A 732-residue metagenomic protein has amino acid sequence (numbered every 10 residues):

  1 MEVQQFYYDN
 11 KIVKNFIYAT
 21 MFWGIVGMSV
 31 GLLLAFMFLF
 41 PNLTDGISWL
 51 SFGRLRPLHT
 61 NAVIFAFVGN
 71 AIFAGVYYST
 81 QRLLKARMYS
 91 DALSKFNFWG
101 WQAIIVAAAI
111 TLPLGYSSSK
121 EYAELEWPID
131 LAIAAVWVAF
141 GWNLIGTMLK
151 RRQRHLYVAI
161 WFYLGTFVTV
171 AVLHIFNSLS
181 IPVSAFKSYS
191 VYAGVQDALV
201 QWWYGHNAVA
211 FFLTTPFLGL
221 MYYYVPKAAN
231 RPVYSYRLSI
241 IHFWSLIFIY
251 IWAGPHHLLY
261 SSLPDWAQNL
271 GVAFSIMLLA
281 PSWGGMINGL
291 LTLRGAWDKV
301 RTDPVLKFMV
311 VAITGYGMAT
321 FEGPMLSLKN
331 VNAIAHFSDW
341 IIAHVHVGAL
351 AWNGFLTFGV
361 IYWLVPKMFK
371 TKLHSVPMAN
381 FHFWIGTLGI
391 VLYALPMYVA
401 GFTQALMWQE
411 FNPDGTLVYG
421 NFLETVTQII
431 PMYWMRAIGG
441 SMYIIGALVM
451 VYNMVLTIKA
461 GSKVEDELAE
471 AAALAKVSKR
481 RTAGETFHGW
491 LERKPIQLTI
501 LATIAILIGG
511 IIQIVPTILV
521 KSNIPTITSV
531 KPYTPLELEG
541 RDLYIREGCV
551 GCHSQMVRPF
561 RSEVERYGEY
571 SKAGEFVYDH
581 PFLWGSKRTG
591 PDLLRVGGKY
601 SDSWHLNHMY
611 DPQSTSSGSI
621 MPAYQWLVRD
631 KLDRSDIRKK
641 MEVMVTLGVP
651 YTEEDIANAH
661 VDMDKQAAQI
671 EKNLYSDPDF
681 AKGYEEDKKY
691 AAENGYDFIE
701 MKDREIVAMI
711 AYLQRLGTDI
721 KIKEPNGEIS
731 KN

Functional and structural regions predicted by a protein language model:
E2-N15, W297, R480-L491: Cytosolic juxtamembrane amphipathic/interface segments immediately preceding and feeding into a transmembrane helix
K14-N42, G46-Y116, W127-M148, I160-A185 (+14 more regions): Hydrophobic cores of alpha-helical transmembrane segments in multi-pass integral membrane proteins
E124, S188-A193: Surface-exposed loop and adjacent secondary-structure segments within mature catalytic domains
S441-T457, G590-P591, V596, Y600-N607 (+1 more regions): Extended amphipathic secondary-structure runs
V451, Y533-Q555, E569-S571, M709: Sequence/structural segment immediately N-terminal to covalent heme-attachment motifs in c-type and related
K463, E467, L474, K479-Y533 (+2 more regions): Post-cleavage N-terminal segment of exported redox proteins
A502, L507, G551, E565-E705: Electron-transfer interface patches adjacent to heme c in soluble/periplasmic c-type cytochromes and di-/multiheme
K521-I545, P559-F560, E693-E705, K723 (+1 more regions): Electrostatic cytochrome c docking/interface patches
